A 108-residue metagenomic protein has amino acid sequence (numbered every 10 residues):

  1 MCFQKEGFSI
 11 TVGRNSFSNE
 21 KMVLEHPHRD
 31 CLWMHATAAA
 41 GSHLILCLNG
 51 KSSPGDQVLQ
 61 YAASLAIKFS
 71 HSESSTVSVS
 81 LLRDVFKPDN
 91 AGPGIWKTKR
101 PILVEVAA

Functional and structural regions predicted by a protein language model:
M1-A108: Duplex nucleic acid-engaging cores and interfaces of nucleic-acid transaction enzymes
